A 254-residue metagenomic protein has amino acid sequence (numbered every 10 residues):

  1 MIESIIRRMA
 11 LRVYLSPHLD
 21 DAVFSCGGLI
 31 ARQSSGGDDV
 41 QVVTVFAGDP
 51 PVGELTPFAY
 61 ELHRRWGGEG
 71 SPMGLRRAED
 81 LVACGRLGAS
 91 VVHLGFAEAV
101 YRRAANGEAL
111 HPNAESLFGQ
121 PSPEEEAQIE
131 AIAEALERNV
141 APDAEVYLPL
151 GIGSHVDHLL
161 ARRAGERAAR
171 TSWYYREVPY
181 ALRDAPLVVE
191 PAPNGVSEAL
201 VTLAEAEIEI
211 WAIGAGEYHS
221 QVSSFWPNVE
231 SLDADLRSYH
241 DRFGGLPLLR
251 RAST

Functional and structural regions predicted by a protein language model:
M1-L159: Active-site beta-strand->loop->alpha-helix modules in alpha/beta enzyme cores, enriched in Gly/His/Asp(Glu)
I2-R8, G36, R76-A109, P123-A127 (+3 more regions): The feature marks non-catalytic terminal segments
S154, R163, Y175: Active-site cores that bind ATP or allylic diphosphates and position pyrophosphate for catalysis
L159-E166: Charged helix-capping and loop-helix junction motifs
